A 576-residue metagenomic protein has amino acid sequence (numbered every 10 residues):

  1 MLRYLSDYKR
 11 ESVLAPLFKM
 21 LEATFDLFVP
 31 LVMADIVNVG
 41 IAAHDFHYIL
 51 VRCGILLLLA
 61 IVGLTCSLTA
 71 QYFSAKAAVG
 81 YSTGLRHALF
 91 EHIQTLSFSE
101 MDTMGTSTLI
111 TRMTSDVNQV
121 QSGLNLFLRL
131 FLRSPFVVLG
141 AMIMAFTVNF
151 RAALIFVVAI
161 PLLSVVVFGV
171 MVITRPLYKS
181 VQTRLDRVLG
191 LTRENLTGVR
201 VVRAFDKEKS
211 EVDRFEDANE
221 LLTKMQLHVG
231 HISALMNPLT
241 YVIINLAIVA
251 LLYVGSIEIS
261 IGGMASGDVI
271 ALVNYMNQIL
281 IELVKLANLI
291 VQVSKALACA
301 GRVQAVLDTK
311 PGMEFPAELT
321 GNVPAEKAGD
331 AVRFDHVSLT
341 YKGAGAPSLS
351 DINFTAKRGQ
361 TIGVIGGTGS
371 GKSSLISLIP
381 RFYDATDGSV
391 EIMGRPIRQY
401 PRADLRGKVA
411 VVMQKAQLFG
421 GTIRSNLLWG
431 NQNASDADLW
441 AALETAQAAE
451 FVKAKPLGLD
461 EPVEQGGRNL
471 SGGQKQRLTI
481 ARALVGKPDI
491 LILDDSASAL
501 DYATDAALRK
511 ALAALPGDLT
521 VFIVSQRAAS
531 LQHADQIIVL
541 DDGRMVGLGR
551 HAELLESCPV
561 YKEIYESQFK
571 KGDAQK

Functional and structural regions predicted by a protein language model:
S6, S12-T69, F73, F146-R151 (+1 more regions): Transmembrane helix-loop-helix hairpins at lipid-water interfaces of multipass membrane proteins, especially the type-1
D7-R10, T95-S99, S115-L124, L128 (+8 more regions): An intracellular "coupling" helix at the cytosolic face of ABC transporter transmembrane type-1 domains
L17, F25-V29, G54, C66 (+5 more regions): Hydrophobic alpha-helical transmembrane segments of ABC transporter permease domains
H44-V51, M144-V158, H228-R302, V306-L307: Helix-loop-helix
I93, F215, V303, F334-H336: Conserved catalytic Walker-motif region of ABC-type ATPase nucleotide-binding domains
P311-K327: Pre-NBD coupling/linker segments of ABC/ABC-like ATPases
V323-K576: ABC-type nucleotide-binding domain
